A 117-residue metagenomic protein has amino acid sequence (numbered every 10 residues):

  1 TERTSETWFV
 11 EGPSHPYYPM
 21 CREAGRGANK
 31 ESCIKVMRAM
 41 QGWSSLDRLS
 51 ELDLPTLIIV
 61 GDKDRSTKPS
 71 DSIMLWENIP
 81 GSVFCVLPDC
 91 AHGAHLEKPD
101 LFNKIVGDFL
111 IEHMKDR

Functional and structural regions predicted by a protein language model:
T1-E51: Conserved alpha/beta-hydrolase catalytic His-Asp/Glu region
T4, M37, L75, F102 (+2 more regions): Hydrophobic "lid"/C-terminal helical patch of Rossmann-like NAD(P)-dependent dehydrogenase/epimerase domains
G27, N78, L96: Conserved catalytic core of Hanks-type protein kinase domains
L52, I58-V60, D64: Short beta-strand/loop motif that positions the catalytic acidic residue of the alpha/beta-hydrolase fold
D53-L54, P80-G81: Active-site acidic short loop of glycosyltransferases
R65-D71: Conserved alpha/beta-hydrolase "acid-adjacent" motif
G81-R117: Catalytic active-site module of serine/aspartate enzymes centered on a nucleophile-bearing elbow/loop
